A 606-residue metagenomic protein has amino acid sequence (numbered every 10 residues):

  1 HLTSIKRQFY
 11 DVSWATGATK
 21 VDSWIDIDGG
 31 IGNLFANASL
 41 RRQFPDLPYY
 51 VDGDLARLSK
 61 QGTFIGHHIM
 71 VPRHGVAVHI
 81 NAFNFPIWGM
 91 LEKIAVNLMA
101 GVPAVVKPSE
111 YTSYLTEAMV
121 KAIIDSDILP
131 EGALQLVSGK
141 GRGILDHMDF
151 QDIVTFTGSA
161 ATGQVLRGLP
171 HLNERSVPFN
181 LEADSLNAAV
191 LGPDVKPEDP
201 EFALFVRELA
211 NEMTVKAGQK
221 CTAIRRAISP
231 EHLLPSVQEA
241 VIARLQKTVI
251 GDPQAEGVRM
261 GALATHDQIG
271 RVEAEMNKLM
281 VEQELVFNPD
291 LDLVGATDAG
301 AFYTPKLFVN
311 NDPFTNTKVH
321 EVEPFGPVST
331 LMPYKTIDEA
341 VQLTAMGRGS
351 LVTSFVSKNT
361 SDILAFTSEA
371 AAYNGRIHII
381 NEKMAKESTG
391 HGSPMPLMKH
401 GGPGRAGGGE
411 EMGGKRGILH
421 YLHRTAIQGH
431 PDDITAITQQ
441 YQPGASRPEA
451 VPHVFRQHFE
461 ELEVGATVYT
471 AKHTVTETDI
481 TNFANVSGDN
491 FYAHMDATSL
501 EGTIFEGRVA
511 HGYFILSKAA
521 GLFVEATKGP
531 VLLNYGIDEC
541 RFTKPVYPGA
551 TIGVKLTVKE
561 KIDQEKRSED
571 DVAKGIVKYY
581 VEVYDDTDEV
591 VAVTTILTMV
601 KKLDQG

Functional and structural regions predicted by a protein language model:
H1-G62, K247, A264, A372: N-terminal Rossmann-like NAD(P)+-binding subdomain of aldehyde/semialdehyde dehydrogenases
P45-L204, Y334, E387, G409: Rossmann-like NAD(P) dinucleotide-binding subdomain of oxidoreductase/dehydrogenase enzymes
V105, Y469, G553-K555: Hydrophobic beta-strand signal
P108, I128-E131, F150-Q151, A243 (+2 more regions): Conserved C-terminal structural/oligomerization subdomain of aldehyde/semialdehyde dehydrogenase
D125-D127, D152-I153, A161-F314, T336-D338 (+4 more regions): ALDH superfamily catalytic-core signature
V451-A510: Catalytic strand-loop segment that frames the active site of acyl-thioester-processing enzymes
V454-V464, F542, V546-G606: HotDog/MaoC-like acyl-thioester-processing domains
E501-A510, F514-E560: Hydrophobic beta-strand-centered segment that forms part of the acyl-chain substrate-binding groove
